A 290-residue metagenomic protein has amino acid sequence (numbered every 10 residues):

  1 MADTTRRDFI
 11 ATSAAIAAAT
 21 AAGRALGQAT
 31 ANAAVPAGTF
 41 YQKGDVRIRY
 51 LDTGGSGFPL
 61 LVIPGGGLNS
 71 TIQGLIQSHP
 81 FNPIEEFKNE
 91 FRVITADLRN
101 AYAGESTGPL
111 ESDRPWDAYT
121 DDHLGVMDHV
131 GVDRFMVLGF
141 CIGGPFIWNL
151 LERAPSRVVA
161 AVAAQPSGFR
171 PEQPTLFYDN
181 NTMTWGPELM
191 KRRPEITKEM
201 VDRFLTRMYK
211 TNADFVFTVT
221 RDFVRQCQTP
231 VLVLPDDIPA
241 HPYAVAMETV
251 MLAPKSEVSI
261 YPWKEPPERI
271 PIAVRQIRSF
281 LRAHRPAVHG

Functional and structural regions predicted by a protein language model:
A2-I16: N-terminal secretory signal peptides and thylakoid transit peptides that target proteins across membranes
G23-R49: C-terminal segment of N-terminal export signals and the immediately downstream linker at the start of the mature
V46, D52-E105: Conserved HGGG/HGGXW glycine-rich cap/lid loop of the alpha/beta-hydrolase fold
A118-R134: Conserved acidic catalytic loop of the alpha/beta-hydrolase fold
R134-A163, S167-F169: Conserved hydrolase catalytic core segment
C227, V233-L234: Short beta-strand/loop motif that positions the catalytic acidic residue of the alpha/beta-hydrolase fold
A240-V245: Conserved alpha/beta-hydrolase "acid-adjacent" motif
S259-G290: Catalytic active-site module of serine/aspartate enzymes centered on a nucleophile-bearing elbow/loop
